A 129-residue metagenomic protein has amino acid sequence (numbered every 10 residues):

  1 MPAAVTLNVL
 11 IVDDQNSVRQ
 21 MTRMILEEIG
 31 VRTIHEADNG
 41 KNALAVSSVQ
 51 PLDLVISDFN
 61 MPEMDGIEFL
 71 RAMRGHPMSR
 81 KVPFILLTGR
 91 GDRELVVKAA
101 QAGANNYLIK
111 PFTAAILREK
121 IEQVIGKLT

Functional and structural regions predicted by a protein language model:
N16-H35: Two-component/phosphorelay signaling modules centered on CheY-like receiver
R23, E68, G91-N106: Alpha4 helix (beta4-alpha4-beta5 surface) of REC/receiver domains from two-component response regulators
E36-A45, G66: Helix N-cap/capping motif at the beta->alpha junctions
A45, I67-R80: Short amphipathic alpha-helix used as the core "switch/output" element in two-component signaling
Q50-I56: Active-site beta3 strand of CheY-like receiver
D58, T88: Active-site residues of response regulator receiver
M61: Receiver (REC) domain active-site loop signature in two-component systems and cognate sites in sensor histidine kinases
E94, F112-I121: C-terminal output helix
